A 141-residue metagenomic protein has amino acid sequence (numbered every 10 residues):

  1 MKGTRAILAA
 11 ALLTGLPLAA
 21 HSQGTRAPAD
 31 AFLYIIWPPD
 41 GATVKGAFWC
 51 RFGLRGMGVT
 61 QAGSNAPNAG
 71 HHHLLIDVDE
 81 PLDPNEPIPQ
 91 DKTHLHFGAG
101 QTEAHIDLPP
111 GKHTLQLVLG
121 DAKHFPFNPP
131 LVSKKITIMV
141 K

Functional and structural regions predicted by a protein language model:
M1-L8: Bacterial N-terminal signal peptides that target proteins for export
Q23-K45: Short, compositionally biased P/S/T/A/G/V-rich stretches that sit at domain boundaries
G46, G70, P109-G111: A glycine-anchored, Pro-Gly-centered beta-turn/N-cap motif
G53-S64: Short amphipathic, basic-aromatic surface patches that mediate peripheral association with negatively charged
S64-H72, V132: Short coil-to-beta strand junction motifs in C2/discoidin
P81-D83, G120-N128: Short acidic/polar inter-strand loop motif in beta-rich domains
P129-K141: Short beta-strand elements
